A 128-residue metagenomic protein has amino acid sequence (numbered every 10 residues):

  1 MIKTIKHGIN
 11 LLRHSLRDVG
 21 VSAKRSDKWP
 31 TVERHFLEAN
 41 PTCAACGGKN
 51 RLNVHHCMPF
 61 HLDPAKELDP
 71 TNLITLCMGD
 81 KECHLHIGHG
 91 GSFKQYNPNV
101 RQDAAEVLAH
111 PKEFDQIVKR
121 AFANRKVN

Functional and structural regions predicted by a protein language model:
M1-T31, G48-N50, Q95-N128: A boundary/linker detector
K6, R13, V54-H55, C83-G88: Intrinsically disordered, low-complexity cationic segments
R17, L37, M58-P59, I87-S92 (+1 more regions): Intrinsic structural disorder/low-complexity segments
G20-V21, K28, M58, L62 (+1 more regions): Residue-level detector of alpha-helix boundaries and kinks
D27-H55, C77-D80: Short cysteine-rich loop/turn motifs with clustered Cys
R51, L73-Q102: Short Cys/His-centered divalent metal-binding micro-motifs
M58-I74: Short linker/helix segments within small regulatory modules
